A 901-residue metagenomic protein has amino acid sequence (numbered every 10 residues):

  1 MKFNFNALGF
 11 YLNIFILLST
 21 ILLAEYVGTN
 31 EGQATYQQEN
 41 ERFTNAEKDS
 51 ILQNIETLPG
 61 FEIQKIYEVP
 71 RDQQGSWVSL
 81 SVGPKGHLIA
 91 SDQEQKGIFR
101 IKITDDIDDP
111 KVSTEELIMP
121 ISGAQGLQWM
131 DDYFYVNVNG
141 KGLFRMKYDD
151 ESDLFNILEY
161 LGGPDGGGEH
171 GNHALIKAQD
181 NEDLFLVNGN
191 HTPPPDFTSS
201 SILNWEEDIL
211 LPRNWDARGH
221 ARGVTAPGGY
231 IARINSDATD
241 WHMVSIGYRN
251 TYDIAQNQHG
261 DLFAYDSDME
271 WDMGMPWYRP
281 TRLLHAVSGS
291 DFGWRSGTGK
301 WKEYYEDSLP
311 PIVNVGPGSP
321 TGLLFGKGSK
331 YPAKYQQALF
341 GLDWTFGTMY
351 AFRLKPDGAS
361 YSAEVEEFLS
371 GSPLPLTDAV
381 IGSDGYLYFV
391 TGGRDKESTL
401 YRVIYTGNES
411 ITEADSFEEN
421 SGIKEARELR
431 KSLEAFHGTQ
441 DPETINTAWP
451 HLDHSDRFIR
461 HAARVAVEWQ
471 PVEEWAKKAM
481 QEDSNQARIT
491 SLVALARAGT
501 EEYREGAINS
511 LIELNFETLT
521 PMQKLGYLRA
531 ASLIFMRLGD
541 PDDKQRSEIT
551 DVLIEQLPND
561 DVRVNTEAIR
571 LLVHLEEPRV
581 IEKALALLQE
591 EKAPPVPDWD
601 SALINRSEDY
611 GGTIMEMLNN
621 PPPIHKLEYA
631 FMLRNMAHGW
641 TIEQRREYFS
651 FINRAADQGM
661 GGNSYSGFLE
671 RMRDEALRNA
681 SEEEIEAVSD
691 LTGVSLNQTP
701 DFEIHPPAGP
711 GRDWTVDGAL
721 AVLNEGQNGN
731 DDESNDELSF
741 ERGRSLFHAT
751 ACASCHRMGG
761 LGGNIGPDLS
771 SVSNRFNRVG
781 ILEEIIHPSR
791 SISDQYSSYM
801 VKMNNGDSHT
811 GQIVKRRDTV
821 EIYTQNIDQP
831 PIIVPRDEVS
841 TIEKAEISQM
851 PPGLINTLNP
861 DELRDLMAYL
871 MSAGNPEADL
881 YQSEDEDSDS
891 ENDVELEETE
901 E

Functional and structural regions predicted by a protein language model:
M1-A7: N-terminal secretory signal peptides that target proteins for export/translocation
G9-I21: Bacterial N-terminal signal peptides
E25-F436, G693, Q698-P707, M758-G760 (+4 more regions): Beta-propeller domains with acidic blade repeats across secreted/periplasmic ectodomains and cytosolic WD/CNH propellers
I66, L88, F134, P710-D731 (+4 more regions): C-terminal capping alpha-helices of c-type cytochrome domains
T104, E115-E116, G762-I786, S798-K844: Gly/Gly-Pro-rich "capping" loops immediately C-terminal to redox-active cysteine motifs in periplasmic/lumenal
G392, K396, Y405-L746, V772-N774 (+4 more regions): Long, ordered, helix-rich scaffold segments
D736-M758, L866: Sequence/structural segment immediately N-terminal to covalent heme-attachment motifs in c-type and related
I781-Q795, N859, R864-G874, A878-E900: Short glycine-rich, low-complexity segments
